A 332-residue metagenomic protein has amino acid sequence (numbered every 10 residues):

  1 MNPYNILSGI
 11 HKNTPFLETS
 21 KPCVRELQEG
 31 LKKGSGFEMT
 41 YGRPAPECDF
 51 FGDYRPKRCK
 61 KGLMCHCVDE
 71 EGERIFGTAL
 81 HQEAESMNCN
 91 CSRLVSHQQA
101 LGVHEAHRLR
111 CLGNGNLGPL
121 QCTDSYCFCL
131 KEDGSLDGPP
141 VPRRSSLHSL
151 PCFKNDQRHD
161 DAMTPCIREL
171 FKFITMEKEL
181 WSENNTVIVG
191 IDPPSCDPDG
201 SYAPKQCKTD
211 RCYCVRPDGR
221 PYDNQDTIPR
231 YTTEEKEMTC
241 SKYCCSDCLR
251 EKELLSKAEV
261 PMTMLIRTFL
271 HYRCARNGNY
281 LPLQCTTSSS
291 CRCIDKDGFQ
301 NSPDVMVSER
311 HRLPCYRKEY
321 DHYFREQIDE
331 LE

Functional and structural regions predicted by a protein language model:
M1-E332: Disulfide-rich extracellular modules in secreted proteins and receptors, prominently including thrombospondin type-1
